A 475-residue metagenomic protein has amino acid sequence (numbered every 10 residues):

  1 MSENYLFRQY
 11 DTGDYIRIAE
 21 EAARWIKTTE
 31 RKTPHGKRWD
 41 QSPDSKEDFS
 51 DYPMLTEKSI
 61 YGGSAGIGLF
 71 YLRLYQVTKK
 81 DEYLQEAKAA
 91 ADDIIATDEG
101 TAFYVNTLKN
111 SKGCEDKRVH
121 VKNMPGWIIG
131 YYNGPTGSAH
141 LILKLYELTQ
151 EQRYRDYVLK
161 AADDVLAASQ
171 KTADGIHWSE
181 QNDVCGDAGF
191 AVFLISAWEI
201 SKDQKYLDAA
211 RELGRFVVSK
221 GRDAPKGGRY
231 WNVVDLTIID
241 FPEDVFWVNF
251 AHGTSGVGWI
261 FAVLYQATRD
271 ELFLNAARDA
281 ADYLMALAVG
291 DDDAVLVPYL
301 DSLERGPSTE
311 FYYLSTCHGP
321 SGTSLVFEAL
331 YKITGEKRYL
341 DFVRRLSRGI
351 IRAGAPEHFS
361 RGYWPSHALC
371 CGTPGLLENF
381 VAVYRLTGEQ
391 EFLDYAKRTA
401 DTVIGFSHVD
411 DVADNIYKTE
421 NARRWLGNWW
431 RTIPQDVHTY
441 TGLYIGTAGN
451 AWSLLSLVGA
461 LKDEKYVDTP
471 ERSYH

Functional and structural regions predicted by a protein language model:
M1-H475: Glycan-recognition and catalytic cores of secretory/periplasmic carbohydrate-active enzymes
